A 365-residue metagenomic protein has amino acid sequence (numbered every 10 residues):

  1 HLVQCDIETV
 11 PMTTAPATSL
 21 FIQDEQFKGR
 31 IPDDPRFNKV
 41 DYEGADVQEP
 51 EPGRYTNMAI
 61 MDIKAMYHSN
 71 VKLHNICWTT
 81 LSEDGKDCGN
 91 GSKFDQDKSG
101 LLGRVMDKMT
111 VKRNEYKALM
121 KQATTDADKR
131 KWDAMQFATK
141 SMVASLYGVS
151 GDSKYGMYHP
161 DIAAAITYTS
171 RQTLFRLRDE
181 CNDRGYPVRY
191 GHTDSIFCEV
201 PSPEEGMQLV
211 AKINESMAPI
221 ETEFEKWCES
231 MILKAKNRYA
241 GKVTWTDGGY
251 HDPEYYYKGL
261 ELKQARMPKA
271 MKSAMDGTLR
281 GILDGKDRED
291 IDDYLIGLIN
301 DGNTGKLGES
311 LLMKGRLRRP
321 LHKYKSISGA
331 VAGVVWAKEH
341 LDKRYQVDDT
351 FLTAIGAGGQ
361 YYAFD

Functional and structural regions predicted by a protein language model:
H1-E83, T124-A127, K131, M135 (+4 more regions): DNA-dependent DNA polymerase catalytic subunits
D41-A45, C88-N90, L119, S150-Y155 (+1 more regions): Short amphipathic alpha-helical segments, especially helix-boundary/capping motifs
D84-K93, D97-K98, V105: Conserved phosphoryl-transfer catalytic core
G89, A164-A165, A235-K236: Charge-rich, low-complexity amphipathic helices in intrinsically disordered tails/linkers adjacent to domains
G100-Y155: Active-site cores of enzymes that catalyze phosphoryl transfer or operate on phosphate-rich substrates
V149-Y168: Gly-rich Lys/Arg/Thr-decorated short loops/hinges at beta-loop-alpha junctions or inter-strand turns that position
